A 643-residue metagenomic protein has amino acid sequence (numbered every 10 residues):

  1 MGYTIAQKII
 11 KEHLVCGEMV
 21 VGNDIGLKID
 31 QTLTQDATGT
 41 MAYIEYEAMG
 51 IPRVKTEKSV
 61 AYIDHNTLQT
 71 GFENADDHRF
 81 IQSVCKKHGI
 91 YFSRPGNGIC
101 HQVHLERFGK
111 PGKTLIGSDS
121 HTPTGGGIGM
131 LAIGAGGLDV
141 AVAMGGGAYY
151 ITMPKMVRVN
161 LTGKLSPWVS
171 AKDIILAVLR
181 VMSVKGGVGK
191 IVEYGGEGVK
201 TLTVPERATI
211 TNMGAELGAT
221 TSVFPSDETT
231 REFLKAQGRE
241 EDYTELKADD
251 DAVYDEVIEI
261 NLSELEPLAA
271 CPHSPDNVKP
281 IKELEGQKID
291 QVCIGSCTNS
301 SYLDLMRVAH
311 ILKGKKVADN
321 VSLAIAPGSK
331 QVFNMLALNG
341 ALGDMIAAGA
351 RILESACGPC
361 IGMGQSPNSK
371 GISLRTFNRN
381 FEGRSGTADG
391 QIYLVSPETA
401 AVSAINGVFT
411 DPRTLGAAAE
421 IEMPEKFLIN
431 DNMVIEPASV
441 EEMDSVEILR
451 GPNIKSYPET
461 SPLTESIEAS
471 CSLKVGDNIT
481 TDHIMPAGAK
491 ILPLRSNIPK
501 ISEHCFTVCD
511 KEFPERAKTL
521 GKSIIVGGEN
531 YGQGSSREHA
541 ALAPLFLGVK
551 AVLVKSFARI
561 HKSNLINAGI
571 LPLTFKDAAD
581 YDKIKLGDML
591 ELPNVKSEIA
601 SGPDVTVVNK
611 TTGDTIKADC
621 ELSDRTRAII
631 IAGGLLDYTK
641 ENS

Functional and structural regions predicted by a protein language model:
M1-S643: Fe-S-dependent hydro-lyases/dehydratases of central metabolism
